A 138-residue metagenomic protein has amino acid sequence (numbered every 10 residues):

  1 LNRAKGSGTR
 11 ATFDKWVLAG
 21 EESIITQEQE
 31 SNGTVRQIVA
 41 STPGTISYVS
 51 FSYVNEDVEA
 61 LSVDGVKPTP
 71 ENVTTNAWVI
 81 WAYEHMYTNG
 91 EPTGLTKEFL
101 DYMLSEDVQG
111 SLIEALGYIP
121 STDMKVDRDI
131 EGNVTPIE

Functional and structural regions predicted by a protein language model:
L1-E138: Exported/periplasmic ABC-transporter solute-binding proteins
